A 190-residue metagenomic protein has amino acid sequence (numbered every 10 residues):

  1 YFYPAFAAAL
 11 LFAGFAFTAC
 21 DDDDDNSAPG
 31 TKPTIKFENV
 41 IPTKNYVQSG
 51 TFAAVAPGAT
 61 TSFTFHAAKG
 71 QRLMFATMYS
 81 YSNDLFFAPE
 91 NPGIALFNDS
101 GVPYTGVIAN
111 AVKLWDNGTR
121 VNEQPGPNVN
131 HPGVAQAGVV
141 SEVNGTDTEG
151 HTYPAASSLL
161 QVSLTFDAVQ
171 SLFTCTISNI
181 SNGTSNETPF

Functional and structural regions predicted by a protein language model:
Y1-T18: Sec-dependent bacterial lipoprotein signal peptides
F2, D21-D22, P125, N179: Subunit-assembly interface segments of extracellular/virion macromolecular structures
A13-K32: Bacterial Sec-dependent N-terminal signal peptides
P29-F190: Surface-exposed extracytoplasmic segments
